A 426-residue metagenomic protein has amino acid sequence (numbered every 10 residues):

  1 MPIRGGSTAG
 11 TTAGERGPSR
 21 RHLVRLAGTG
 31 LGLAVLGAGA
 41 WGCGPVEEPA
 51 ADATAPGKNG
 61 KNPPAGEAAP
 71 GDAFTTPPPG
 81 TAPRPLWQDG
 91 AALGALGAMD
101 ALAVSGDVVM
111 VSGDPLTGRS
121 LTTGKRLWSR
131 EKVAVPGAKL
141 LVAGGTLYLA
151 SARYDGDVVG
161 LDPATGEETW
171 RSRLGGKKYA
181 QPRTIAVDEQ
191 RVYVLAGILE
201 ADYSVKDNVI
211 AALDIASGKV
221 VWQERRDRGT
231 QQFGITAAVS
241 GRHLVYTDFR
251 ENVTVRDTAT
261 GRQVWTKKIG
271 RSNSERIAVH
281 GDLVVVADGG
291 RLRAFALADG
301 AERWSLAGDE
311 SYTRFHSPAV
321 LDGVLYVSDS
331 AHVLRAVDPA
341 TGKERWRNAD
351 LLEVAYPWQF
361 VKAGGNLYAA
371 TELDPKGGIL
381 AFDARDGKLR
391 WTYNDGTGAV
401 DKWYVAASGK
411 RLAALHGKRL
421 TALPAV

Functional and structural regions predicted by a protein language model:
M1-P18, G30-A38: N-terminal secretory signal peptides
P2-I3, G10, E47-G71, A95-P115 (+7 more regions): Repeat-blade elements of multi-bladed beta-propeller folds
H22-L26: Short, hydrophobic alpha-helical membrane anchors of single-pass surface/secreted proteins
W41-G42: C-terminal motif of bacterial Sec signal peptides marking the signal peptidase cleavage site
P70-L96: A short helix->beta-strand "capping" segment at the edge of beta-propeller domains
P85-L93, K125-R130, E167-R173, K219-R225 (+4 more regions): A short beta-strand motif characteristic of beta-propeller blades
D114, T122-W128, K410: Intrinsically disordered, glycine/charged-rich N-terminal periplasmic/extracytoplasmic linker segments that lie
L121-T123, P163-T165, I215-S217, D257-T260 (+4 more regions): Short loop/turn segments that connect beta-strands within beta-propeller blades
